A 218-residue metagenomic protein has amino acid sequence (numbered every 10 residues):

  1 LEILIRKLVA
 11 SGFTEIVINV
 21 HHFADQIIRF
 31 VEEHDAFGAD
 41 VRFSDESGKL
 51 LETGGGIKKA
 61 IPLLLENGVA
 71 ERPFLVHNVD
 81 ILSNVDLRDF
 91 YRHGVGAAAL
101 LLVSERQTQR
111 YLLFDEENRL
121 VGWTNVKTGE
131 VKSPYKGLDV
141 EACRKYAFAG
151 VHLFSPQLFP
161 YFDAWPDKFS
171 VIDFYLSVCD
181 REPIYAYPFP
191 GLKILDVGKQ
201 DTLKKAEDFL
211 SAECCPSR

Functional and structural regions predicted by a protein language model:
L1-N78, D89, W165-P166: Conserved N-terminal catalytic core of the sugar/cofactor nucleotidyltransferase
N19, S44-E46, L100-V103, Y187: Generic beta-sheet signal
R29-E32, L87-F90, L113-F114, D208: Short amphipathic alpha-helical segments
G56, R110-L113: Adenylate-forming
L75, L82, R88-G94, R106-Q107 (+1 more regions): Catalytic-core segments of class I nucleotidyltransferases/pyrophosphorylases that form NMP-activated intermediates
G96-E105, R110: A short, conserved acidic/glycine-rich loop-to-beta-strand motif that forms the donor nucleotide-sugar/metal
L112-D115, V197: Short beta-strand-to-turn element immediately C-terminal to the catalytic PLP-Schiff-base lysine in fold type I
